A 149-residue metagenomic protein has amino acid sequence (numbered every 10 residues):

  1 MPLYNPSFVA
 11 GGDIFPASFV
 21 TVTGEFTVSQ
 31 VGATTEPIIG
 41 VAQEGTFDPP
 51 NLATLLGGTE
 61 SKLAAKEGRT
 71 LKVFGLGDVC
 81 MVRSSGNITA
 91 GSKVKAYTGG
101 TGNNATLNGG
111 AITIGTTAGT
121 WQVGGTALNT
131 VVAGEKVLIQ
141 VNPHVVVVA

Functional and structural regions predicted by a protein language model:
M1-A149: Surface-exposed, low-hydrophobicity beta-strand/loop segments enriched in small/polar/acidic residues
